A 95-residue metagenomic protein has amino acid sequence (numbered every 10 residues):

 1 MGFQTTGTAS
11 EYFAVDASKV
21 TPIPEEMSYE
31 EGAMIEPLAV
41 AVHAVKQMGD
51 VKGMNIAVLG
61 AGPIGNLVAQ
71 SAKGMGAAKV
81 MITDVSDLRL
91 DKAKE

Functional and structural regions predicted by a protein language model:
M1-F3, E25-M27, Q70: A generic short-segment signal for beta-strand/edge and adjacent turn/coil regions
M1-V20: Glycine-rich phosphate/adenylate-binding loop and adjacent beta-alpha elements of nucleotide- or dinucleotide-binding
A14, P22, A57-L59: Conserved beta-strand segments that form the floor/walls of ligand-binding pockets within enzyme and binding domains
K19-E30: Glycine/charged-rich beta-loop-alpha catalytic/anionic-binding loops adjacent to active sites
S28-E95: Mid-domain Rossmann-like dinucleotide-binding core that forms the NAD(H)/NADP(H) cofactor-binding site
